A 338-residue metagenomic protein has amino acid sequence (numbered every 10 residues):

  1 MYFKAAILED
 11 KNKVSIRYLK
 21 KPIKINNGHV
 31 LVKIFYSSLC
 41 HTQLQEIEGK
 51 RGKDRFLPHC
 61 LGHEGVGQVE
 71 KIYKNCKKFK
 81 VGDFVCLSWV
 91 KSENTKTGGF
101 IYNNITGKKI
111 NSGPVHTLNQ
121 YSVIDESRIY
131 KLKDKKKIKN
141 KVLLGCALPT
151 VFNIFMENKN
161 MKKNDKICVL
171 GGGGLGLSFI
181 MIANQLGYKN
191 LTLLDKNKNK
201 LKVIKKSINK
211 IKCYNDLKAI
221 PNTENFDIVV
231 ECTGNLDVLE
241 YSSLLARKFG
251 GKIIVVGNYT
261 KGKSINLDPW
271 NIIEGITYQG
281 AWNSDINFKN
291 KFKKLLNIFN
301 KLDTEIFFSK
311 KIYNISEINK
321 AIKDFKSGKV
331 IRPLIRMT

Functional and structural regions predicted by a protein language model:
M1-F3, S243, K289-T338: C-terminal hydrophobic helical "lid"/dimerization subdomain of Rossmann-like NAD(P)H-dependent oxidoreductases
K20-S37, K50-N94, K133-K136: Glycine-rich beta-strand-centered segment in the early N-terminal region that forms part of a ligand/cofactor-binding
C86, V229-V230: N-terminal Rossmann-like NAD(P) cofactor-binding module of classical short-chain dehydrogenase/reductase
K91-L170: NAD(P)H dinucleotide-binding glycine-rich loop of Rossmann-like/cofactor-binding domains, especially the beta1-alpha1
D134-D216: Mid-domain Rossmann-like dinucleotide-binding core that forms the NAD(H)/NADP(H) cofactor-binding site
Y188, L236-K301, M337-T338: Glycine-rich phosphate-binding loop and adjacent beta-alpha segment of Rossmann(oid) nucleotide-cofactor-binding
I220-V229: A short acidic, Gly/Pro-enriched loop at the edge of an enzyme's catalytic core that lines a small-molecule cofactor
